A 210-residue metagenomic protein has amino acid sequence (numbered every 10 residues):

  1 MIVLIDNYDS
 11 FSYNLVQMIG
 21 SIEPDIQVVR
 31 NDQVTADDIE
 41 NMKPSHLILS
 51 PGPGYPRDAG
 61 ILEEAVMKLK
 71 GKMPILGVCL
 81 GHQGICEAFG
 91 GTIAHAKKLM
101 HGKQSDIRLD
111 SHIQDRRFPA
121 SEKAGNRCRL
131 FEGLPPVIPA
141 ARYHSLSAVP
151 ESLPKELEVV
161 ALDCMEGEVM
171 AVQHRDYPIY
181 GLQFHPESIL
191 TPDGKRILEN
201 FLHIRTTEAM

Functional and structural regions predicted by a protein language model:
M1-V3: Extreme N-terminal starter segment of soluble prokaryotic enzymes
S12: Active-site-adjacent helical/loop segments in soluble small-molecule enzymes
V16-D25: Two-component/phosphorelay signaling modules centered on CheY-like receiver
D25-N31: Short hydrophobic/Thr-rich beta-strand motif most characteristic of the beta2 strand and flanking loop of CheY-like
T35-K43: Short amphipathic alpha-helix with an adjacent loop that forms part of the alpha/beta core around
P44-R117, N126-G133, L198: Cysteine-nucleophile active-site neighborhood
H112-Q114, S121-Y177: Catalytic beta-strand/loop cores that center a nucleophilic Ser/Cys/Thr and support acyl-enzyme chemistry
I189-M210: Acyltransferase
